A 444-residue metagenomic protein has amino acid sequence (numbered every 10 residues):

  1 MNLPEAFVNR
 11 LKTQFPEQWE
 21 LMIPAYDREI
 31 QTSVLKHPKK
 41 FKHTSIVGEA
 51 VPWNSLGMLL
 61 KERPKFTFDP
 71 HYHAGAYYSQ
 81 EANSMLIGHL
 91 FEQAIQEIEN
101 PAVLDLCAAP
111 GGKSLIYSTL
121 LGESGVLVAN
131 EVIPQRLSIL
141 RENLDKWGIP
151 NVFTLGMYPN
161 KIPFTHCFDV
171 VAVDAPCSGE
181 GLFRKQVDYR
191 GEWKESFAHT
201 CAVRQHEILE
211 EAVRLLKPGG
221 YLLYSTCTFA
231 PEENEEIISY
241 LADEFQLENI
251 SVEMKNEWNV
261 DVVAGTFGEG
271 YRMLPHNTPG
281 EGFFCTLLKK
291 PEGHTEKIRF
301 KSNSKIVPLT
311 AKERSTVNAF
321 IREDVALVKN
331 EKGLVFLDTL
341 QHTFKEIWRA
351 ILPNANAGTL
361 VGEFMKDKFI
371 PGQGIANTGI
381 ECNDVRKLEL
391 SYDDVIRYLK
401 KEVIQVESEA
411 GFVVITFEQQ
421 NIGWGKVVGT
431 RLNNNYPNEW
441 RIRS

Functional and structural regions predicted by a protein language model:
M1-K42, E281-F284, P291-S444: Polybasic, low-complexity RNA-engagement segments
I98-A109: Conserved class I S-adenosyl-L-methionine
I98-N100, K161-D174: A short acidic, Gly/Pro-enriched loop at the edge of an enzyme's catalytic core that lines a small-molecule cofactor
P110-E123: Conserved SAM-binding loop of SAM-dependent methyltransferases across substrates and taxa, primarily the Class I
L121-G122, L216-P218: Helix-to-beta-strand junctions that scaffold the AdoMet/dcAdoMet cofactor pocket in Class I SAM-dependent enzymes
V132-T165: S-adenosyl-L-methionine
Q135, V170-E210, C227-E235, N256-N259: Mobile active-site "lid"/loop adjacent to the S-adenosyl-L-methionine
F168, Y221-Y224, T228-L334: Class I S-adenosyl-L-methionine
